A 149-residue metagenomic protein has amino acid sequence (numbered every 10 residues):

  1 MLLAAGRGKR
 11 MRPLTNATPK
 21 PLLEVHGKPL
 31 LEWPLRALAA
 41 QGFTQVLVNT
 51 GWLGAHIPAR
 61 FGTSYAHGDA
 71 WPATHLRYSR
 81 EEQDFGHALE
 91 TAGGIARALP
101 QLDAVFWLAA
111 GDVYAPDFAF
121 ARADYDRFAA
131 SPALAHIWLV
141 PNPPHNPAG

Functional and structural regions predicted by a protein language model:
L2, R10, E24, K28-A110 (+1 more regions): Conserved N-terminal catalytic core of the sugar/cofactor nucleotidyltransferase
A5: The conserved beta1-alpha1 loop
G8-R12, N146: Short N-terminal binding/cap micro-motifs at the start of the first secondary-structure element
P13-L14, G68, L99, Y125-F128 (+1 more regions): Short secondary-structure boundary/capping segments
N16-K20: Short alpha-helical oligomerization interface
F61, P116-G149: Conserved core of the sugar-phosphate nucleotidyltransferase
